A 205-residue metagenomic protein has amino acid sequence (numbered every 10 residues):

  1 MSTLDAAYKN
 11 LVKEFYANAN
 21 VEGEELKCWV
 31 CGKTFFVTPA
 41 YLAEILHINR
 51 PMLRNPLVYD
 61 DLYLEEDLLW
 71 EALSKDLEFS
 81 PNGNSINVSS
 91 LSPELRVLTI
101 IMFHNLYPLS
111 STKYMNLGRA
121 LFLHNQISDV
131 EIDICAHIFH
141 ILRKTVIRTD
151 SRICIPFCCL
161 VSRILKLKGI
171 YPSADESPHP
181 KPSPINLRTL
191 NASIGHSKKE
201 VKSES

Functional and structural regions predicted by a protein language model:
M1-K202: A structural signal for long, well-ordered, hydrophobic/aromatic- and basic-residue-enriched core segments of folded
